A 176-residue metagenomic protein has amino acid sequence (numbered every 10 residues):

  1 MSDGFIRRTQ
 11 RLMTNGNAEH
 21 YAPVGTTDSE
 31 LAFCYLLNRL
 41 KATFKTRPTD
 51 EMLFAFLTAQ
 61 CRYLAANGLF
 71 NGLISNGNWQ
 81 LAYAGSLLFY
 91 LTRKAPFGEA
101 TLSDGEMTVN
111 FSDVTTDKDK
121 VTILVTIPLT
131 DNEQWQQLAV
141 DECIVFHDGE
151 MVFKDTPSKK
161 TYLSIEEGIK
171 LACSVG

Functional and structural regions predicted by a protein language model:
S2-G176: Conserved short alpha-helical segments that host acidic/polar catalytic motifs at enzyme active sites
